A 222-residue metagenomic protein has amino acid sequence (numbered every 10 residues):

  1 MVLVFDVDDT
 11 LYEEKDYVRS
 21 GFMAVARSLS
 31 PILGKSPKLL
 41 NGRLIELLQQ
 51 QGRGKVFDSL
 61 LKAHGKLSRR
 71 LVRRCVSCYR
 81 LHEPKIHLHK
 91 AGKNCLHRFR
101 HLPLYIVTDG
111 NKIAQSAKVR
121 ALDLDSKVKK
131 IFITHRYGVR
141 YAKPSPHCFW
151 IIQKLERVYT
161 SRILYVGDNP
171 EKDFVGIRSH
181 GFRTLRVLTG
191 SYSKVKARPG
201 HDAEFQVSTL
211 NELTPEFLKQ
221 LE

Functional and structural regions predicted by a protein language model:
M1, L102, S161: Nucleotide donor/acceptor-binding cores
M1-L39: Active-site neighborhood of HAD-like aspartate-dependent phosphohydrolases
L11-E13, L44-L48, H82-E83, Y137-V139: Short histidine/acidic/glycine/proline-rich micro-motifs that form metal- and phosphate-coordinating active-site loops
V18-R27, R53-D58, K112: An amphipathic alpha-helix signature
G21-A26, V76-R80, Q115-K118: Hydrophobic alpha-helical core bundles mediating ligand binding, dimerization, or RNAP-core interactions
S30-P31, K35, I45-R80: A metal-dependent, Asp-based hydrolase signature
R73, S77-I106, P146: Short, acidic loop-to-helix structural element flanking the phosphoryl-transfer center in phosphate-processing enzymes
K93, Y105, N111-K112, S116-E222: Asp-based, Mg2+/Mn2+-dependent phosphohydrolase catalytic module
